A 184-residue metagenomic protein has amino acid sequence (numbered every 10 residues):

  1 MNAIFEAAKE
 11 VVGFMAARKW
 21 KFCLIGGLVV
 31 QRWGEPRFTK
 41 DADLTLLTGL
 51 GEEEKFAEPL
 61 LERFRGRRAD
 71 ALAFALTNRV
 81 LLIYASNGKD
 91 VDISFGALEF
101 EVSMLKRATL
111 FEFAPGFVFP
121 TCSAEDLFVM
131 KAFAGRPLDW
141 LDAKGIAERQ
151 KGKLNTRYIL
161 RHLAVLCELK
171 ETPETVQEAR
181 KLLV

Functional and structural regions predicted by a protein language model:
M1-V184: Compositionally biased terminal segments of proteins
